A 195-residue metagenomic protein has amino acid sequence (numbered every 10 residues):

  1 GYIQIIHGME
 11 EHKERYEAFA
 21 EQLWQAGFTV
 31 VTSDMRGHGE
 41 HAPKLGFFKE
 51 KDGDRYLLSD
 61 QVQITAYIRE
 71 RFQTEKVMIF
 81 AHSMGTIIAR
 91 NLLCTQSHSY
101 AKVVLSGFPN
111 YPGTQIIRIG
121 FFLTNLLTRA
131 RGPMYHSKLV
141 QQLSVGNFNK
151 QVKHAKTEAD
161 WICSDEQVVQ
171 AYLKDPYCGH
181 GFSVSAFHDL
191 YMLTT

Functional and structural regions predicted by a protein language model:
I3-E11, M84: Active-site glycine-rich loops that stabilize anionic/oxyanionic intermediates across multiple enzyme folds
R15-L45: Conserved alpha/beta-hydrolase
E50-E70: Alpha/beta-hydrolase active-site loop
F72-S83: Alpha/beta-hydrolase fold nucleophile elbow
A81-N91: Glycine-rich nucleophile elbow surrounding the catalytic serine of serine-hydrolase chemistry
A89-Y177: Alpha/beta-hydrolase-fold enzymes
F182-T195: Active-site nucleophile elbow and catalytic-triad environment of alpha/beta-hydrolase enzymes
